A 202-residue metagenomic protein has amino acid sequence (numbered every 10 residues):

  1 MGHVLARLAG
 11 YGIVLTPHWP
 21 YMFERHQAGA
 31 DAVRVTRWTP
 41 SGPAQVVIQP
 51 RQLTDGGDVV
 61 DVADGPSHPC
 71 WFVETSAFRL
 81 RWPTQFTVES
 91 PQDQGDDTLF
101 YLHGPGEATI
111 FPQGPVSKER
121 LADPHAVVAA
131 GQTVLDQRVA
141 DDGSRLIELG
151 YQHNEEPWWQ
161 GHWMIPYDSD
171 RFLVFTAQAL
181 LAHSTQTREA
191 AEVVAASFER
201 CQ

Functional and structural regions predicted by a protein language model:
M1-L146, Q152-W158, Y167-Q202: N-terminal targeting sequences that direct proteins away from the cytosol to non-cytosolic compartments
G161-W163: Short beta-strand/turn micro-motifs at beta-sheet edges
